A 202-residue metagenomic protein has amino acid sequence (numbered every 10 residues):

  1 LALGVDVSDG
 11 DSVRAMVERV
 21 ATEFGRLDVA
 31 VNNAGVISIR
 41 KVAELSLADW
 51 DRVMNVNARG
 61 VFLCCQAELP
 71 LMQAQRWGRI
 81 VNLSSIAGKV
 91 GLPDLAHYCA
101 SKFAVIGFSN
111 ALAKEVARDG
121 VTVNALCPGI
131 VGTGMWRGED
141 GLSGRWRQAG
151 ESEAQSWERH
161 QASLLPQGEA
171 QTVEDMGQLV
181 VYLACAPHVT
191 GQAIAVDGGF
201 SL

Functional and structural regions predicted by a protein language model:
G4-A15, L47: The beta1-alpha1 cofactor-binding region of Rossmann-like NAD(H)/NADP(H)-dependent oxidoreductases
R26, A117, T122, V189-G191: Short, small/polar-rich loop/turn modules that mediate ligand/substrate recognition or access, typified
K41-V42, D49-D51, W146, Q161: Substrate-binding pocket helix/loop in short-chain dehydrogenase/reductase
C65, S101, S109: Active-site helix of classical SDR
P70, K114-E115: Alpha-helical segment proximal to the catalytic Tyr-Lys
W77, E169-V196: C-terminal substrate-recognition "lid" of short-chain dehydrogenase/reductases
S85: Residue(s) in the substrate-gating loop at a strand-loop-helix junction that position the organic substrate next
